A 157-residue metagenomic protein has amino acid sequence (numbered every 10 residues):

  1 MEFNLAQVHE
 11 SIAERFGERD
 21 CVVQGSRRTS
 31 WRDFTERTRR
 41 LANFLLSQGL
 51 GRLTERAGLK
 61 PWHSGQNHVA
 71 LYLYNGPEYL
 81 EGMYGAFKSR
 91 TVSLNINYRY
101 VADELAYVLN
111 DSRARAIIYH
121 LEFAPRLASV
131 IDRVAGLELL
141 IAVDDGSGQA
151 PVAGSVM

Functional and structural regions predicted by a protein language model:
M1-E2: Flexible, non-catalytic linker and terminal segments flanking ANL/adenylate-forming cores
A6, R32, R39, D103-A106: Residues in well-ordered alpha-helical elements
Q7-S30, Q48-L59, H63, D144 (+1 more regions): AMP-dependent adenylate-forming
H9, G82, L127: Aromatic/hydrophobic pocket-lining residues that form π-stacking "cages" and hydrophobic walls in ligand
I12, V22, F34, T38-L41 (+6 more regions): Adenylate-forming
R27, F44-Y100: Conserved AMP-binding/adenylate-forming
K88-M157: Structural core segment of the AMP-binding/adenylate-forming
